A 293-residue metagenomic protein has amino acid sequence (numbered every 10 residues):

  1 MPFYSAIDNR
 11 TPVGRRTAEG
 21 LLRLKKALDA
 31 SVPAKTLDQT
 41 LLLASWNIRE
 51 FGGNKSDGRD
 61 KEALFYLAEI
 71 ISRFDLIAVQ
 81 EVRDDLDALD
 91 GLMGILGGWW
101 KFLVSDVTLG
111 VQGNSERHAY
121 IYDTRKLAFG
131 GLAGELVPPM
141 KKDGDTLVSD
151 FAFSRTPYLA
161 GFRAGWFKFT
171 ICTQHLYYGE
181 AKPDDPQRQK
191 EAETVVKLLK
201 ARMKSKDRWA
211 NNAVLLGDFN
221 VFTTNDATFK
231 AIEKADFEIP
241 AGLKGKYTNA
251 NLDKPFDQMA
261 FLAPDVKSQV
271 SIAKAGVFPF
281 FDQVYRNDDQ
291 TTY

Functional and structural regions predicted by a protein language model:
M1-A30, L86, A201-N212, V221-Y293: Metal-dependent phosphoester-hydrolase catalytic domains
M1-W100, V104-R117, A192-E193, K274 (+1 more regions): N-terminal, active-site-proximal structural segment of metallo-dependent hydrolase catalytic domains
V32-L43, R125-A128, D143, A152-Y178: Beta-strand-turn-beta hairpins that frame and shape the catalytic cleft of phosphate-ester-processing enzymes
L43-I48, L67-D90, I121, A160 (+2 more regions): Active-site beta-strand/loop signature of hydrolases that rely on acidic residues for catalysis
W46-R49, V79-R83, V104-T108, D123-T124 (+5 more regions): Active-site-proximal beta-strand/loop segments in catalytic clefts of secreted hydrolases
I48-K61, K142-L147, E180-Q187: Acidic/histidine-rich helix-loop elements that form or flank divalent-metal/phosphate-binding sites at the catalytic
D90-E116, T124-K141, T146-P157: Active-site-adjacent helix-turn-beta-strand microarchitecture at beta-sheet edges that either contains or buttresses
Q112-G131, L252-V270: Conserved beta strand-loop-helix elements of the APE1-like EEP
